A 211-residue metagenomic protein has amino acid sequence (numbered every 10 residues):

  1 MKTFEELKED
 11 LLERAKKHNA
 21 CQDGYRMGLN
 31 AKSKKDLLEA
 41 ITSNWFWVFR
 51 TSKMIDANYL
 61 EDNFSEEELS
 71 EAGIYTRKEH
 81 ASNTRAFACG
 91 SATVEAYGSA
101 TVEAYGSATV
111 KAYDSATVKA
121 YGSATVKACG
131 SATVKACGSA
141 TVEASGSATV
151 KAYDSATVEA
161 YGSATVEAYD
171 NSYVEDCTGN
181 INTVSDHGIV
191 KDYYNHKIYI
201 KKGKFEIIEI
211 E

Functional and structural regions predicted by a protein language model:
M1-Y105, T109-Y113, K119-Y121, K127-C129 (+1 more regions): Short, glycine-biased loop/turn motifs at secondary-structure junctions and in low-complexity Ser/Thr/Pro-rich termini
